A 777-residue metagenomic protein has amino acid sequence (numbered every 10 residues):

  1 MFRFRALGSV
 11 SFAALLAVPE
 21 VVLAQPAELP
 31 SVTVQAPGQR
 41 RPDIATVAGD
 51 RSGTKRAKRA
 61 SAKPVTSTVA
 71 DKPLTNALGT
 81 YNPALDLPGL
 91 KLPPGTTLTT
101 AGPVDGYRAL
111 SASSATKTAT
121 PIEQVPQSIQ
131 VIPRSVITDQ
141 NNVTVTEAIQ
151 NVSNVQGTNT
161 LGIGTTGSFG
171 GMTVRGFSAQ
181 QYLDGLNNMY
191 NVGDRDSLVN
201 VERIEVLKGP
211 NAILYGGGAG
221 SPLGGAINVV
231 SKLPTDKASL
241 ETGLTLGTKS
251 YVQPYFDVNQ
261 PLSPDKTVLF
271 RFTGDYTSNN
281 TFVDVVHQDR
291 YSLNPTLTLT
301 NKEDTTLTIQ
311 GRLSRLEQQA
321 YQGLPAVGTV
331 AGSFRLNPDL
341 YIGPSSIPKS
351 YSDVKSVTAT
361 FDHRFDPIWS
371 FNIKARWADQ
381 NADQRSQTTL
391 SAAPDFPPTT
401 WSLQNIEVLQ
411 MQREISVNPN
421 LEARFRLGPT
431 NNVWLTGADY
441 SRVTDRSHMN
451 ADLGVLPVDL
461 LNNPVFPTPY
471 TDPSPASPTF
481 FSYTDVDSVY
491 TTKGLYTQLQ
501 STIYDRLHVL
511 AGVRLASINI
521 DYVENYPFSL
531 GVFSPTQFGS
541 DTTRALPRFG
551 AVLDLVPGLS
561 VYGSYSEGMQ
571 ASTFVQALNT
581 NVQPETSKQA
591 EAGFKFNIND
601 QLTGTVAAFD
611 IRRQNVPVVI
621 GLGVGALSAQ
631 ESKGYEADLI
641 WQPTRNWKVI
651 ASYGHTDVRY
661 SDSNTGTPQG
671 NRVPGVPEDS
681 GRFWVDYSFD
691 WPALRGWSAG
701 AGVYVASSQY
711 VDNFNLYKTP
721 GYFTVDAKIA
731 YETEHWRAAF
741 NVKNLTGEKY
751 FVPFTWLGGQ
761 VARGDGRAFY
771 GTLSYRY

Functional and structural regions predicted by a protein language model:
P37-K237, A592: Acidic, small-polar-rich N-terminal luminal/periplasmic segments of exported/outer-membrane proteins
N200-E202, A212-P295, N301-T305, K355: Outer-membrane beta-barrel translocator/receptor signature
T277-T281, L293-R364, W377-Q412, L456-T484 (+2 more regions): Acidic/polar loop-and-plug regions of large Gram-negative outer-membrane beta-barrel proteins
T300, Q412, N431-V443, V486-R613 (+2 more regions): Structural signature of Gram-negative outer-membrane beta-barrels, strongest in the C-terminal barrel of TonB-dependent
V357-Q380, Q404-E524: Face-selective signature of the C-terminal outer-membrane beta-barrel domain
D362-R376, Q380-T388, V561-Y562, P584-S661: Membrane-embedded beta-barrel scaffold of Gram-negative outer-membrane proteins
D505, D610, A626-N713, T772-R776: Gram-negative outer-membrane beta-barrel transporters
Y704-D712, A730-Y777: C-terminal beta-signal and adjacent terminal beta-strands/loops of Gram-negative outer-membrane beta-barrel proteins
